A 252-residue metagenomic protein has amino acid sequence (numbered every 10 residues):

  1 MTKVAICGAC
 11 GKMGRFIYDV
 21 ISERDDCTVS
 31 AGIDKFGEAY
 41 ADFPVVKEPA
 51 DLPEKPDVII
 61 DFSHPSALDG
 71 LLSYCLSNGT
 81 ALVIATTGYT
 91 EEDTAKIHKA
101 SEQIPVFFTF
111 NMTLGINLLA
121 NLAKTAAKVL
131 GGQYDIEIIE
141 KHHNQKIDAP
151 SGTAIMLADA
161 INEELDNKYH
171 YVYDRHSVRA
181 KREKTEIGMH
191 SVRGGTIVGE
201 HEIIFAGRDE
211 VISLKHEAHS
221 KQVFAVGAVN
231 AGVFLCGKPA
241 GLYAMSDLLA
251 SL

Functional and structural regions predicted by a protein language model:
A5-C7, K12-P53, G132-L252: C-terminal substrate-binding/catalytic lobe of Rossmann-fold NAD(P)-dependent oxidoreductases
V29, V45, L82-V83, V106-F108: Hydrophobic beta-strand scaffold residues
P49-E54, V58, S66-I84, T94-K96: Rossmann-fold NAD(P) dinucleotide-binding segment
S63-H64, T87, S191-R193: Short glycine-/small-residue-rich Rossmann-like dinucleotide-binding loops
S73, T86-V106, N117: Rossmann-fold NAD(P)-binding glycine/threonine-rich loop
A81, K96-T113, G131-I136: Rossmann-fold dehydrogenase core element
L118-Q133, A149: Rossmann-like NAD(P)H-binding beta-loop-alpha module
